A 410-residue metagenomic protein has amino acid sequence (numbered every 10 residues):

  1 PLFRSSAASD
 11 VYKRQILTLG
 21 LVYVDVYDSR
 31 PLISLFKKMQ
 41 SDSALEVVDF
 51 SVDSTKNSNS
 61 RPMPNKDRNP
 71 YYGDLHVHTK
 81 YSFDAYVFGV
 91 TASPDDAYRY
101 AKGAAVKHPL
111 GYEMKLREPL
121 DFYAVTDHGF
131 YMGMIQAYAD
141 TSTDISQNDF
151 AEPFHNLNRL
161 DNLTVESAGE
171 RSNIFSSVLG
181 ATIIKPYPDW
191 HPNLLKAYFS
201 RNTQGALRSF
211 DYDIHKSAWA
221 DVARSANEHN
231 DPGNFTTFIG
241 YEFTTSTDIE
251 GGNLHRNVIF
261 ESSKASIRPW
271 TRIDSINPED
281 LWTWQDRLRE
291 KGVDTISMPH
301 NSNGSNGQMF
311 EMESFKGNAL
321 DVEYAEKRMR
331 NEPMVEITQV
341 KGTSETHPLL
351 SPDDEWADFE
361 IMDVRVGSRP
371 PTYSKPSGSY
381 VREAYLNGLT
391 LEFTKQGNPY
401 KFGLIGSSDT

Functional and structural regions predicted by a protein language model:
P1-A8, Y12: Single conserved hydrophobic/aromatic residue that forms the stacking wall/gate of nucleotide- or nucleobase-binding
D10, R14, T18-T410: Extended, charged catalytic domains and RNA/DNA-binding interfaces, predominantly in divalent-metal-using enzymes
